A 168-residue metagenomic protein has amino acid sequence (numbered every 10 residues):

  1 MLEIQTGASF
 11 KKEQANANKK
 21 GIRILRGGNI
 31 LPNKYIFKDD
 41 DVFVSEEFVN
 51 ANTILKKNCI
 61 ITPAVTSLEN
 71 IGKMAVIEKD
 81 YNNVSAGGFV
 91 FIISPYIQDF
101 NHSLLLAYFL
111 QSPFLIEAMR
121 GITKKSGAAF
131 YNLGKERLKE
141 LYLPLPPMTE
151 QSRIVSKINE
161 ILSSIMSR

Functional and structural regions predicted by a protein language model:
M1-Q14, G28-I60: Sequence-specific dsDNA recognition surfaces
M1-S9, P144-R168: Non-catalytic DNA-recognition/assembly elements of restriction-modification systems
K11-K19, D39-D40, G121-T123, L133: Short coil/turn segments at secondary-structure boundaries
R26-G27, N50-Q111, G134: A short beta-sheet element
I36, K73-M74, G121: Short, solvent-exposed loop/turn and secondary-structure capping segments
N83-F91, K125-L145: A short glycine-rich beta-alpha junction/loop motif
